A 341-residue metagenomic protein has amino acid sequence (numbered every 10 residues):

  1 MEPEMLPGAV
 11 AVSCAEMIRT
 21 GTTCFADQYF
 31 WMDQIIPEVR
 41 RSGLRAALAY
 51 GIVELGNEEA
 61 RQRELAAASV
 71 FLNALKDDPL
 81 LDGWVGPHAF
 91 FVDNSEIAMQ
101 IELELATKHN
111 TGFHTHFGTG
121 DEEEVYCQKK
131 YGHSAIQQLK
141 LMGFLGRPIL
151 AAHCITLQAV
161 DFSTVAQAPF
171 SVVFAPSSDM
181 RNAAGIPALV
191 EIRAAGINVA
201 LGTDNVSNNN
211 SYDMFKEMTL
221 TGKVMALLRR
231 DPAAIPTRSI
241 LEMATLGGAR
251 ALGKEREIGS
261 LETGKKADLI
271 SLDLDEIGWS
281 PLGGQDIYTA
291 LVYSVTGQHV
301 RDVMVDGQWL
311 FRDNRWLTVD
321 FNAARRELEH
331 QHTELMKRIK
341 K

Functional and structural regions predicted by a protein language model:
M1-G43, A66-D77, E329-K340: Alpha-helical scaffold segments that flank or form the walls of functional sites
M17, V39, E102, A106 (+4 more regions): Generic structural signal for hydrophobic
G21, V39, V85, H116 (+9 more regions): Divalent metal-coordination and catalytic microenvironments
M32-Q158: Metal-coordinating catalytic core of metallo-dependent amide/deamination hydrolases
S95-A98, D121-H133, D161-A166, A183-I192 (+1 more regions): Histidine/acidic-residue-rich catalytic or RNA/ligand-binding cores of hydrolases and nuclease-related proteins
L141-P148, V190-E276: His/Asp/Glu-enriched, well-ordered alpha-helical/loop segment that forms or immediately abuts the divalent-metal
A159-V160, A166-T203: A conserved active-site cap/scaffold subdomain adjacent to cofactor or substrate pockets
T245-K341: Active-site microenvironment of metallo-dependent hydrolases
